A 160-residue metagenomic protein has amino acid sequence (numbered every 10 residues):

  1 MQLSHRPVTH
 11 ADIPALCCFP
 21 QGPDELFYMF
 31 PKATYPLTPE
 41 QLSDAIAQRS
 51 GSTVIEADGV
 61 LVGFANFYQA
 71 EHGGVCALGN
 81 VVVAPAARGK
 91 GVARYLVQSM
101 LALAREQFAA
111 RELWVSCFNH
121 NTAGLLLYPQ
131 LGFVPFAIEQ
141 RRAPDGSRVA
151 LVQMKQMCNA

Functional and structural regions predicted by a protein language model:
Q2-L3: Extreme N-terminal starter segment of soluble prokaryotic enzymes
P7-R88, V97-S99, L103-Q107, M157-N159: Acetyl-CoA-dependent GNAT
N80, A84-Q98, F118-L126, Q130: Conserved glycine-rich acetyl-CoA-binding loop
R111-W114, F118-L125, Q130-V134, I138-A160: C-terminal "cap" of GNAT-fold acetyltransferases
